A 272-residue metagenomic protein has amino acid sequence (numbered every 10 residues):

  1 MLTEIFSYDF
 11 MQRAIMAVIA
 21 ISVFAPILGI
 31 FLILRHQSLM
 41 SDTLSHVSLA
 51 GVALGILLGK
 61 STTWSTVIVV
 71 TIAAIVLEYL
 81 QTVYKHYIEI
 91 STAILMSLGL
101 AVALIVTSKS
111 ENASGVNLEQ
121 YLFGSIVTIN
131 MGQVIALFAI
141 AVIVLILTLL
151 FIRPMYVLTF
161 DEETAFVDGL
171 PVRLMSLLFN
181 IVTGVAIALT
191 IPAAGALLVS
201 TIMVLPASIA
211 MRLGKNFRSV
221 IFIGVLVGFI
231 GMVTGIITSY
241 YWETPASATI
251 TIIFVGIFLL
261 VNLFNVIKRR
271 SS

Functional and structural regions predicted by a protein language model:
M1-V23, S272: Membrane-interfacial amphipathic/re-entrant helices at transmembrane-helix boundaries
E4, D9-R13, T92-L150: Transmembrane helix-bundle core of multi-pass membrane transporters and related energy-transducing complexes
I15-A20, T63-I68, S91-I94, V134-A139 (+3 more regions): Hydrophobic alpha-helical transmembrane segments
I30-A113, A210-F222, Y241-W242, V266-I267: Short loop segments and helix-boundary regions at transmembrane helix junctions of multi-pass inner-membrane proteins
V47-L57, L95-V106, G124, T128 (+4 more regions): Small-residue-rich segments of transmembrane alpha-helices in multi-pass membrane proteins, especially helix faces
I146-F179: Membrane-helix/interface signature in polytopic inner-membrane proteins
A193, V199-A248: Transmembrane alpha-helical segments in multi-pass inner-membrane proteins
T244-S272: Cytosolic-side transmembrane-helix boundaries in multi-pass membrane proteins
